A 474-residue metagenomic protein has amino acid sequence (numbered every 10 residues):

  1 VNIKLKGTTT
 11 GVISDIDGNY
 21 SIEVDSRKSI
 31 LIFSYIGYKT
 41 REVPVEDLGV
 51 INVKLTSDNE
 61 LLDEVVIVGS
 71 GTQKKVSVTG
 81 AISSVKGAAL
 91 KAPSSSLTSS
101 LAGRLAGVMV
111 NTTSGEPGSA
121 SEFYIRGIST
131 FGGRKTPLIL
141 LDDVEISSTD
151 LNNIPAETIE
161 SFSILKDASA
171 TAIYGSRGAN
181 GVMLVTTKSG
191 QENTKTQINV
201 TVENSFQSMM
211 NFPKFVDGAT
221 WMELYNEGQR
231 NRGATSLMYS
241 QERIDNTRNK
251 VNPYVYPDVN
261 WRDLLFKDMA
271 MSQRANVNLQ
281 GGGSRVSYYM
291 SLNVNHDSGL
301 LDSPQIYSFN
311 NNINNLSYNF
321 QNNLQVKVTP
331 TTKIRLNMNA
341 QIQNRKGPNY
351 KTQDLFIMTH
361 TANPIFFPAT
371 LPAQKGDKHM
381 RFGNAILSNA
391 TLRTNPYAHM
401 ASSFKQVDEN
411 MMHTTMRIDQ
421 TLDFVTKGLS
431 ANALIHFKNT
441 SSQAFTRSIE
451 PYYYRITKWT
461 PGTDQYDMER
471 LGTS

Functional and structural regions predicted by a protein language model:
V1-F320, K333-I334: Short, small/polar-rich motifs associated with maturation and membrane association, primarily at protein termini
S119, N322, A433-I435: An alpha-helix initiation/capping motif
G190-I198, L279-Y288, V326-L336, K346 (+1 more regions): Secondary-structure transition into beta-strands, especially the periplasmic turns and strand N-termini that construct
T201-S205, N293-N295, N339-Q341, D419 (+1 more regions): Outer-membrane beta-barrel pore domains and translocons
M209-N211, Y254-N293, D297-L301, N311-R393 (+2 more regions): Flexible loop and strand-edge segments within Gram-negative outer membrane beta-barrel domains
P213-R262, A362-H399, F445-S474: Flexible glycine-rich, low-complexity coil/linker segments exposed to the extracellular/periplasmic environment
N293-S317, G347-N349, V407-H413, F424-S474: Small-side-chain secondary-structure face that scaffolds active or pore-lining regions
M400-F404: Individual transmembrane alpha-helix segments
